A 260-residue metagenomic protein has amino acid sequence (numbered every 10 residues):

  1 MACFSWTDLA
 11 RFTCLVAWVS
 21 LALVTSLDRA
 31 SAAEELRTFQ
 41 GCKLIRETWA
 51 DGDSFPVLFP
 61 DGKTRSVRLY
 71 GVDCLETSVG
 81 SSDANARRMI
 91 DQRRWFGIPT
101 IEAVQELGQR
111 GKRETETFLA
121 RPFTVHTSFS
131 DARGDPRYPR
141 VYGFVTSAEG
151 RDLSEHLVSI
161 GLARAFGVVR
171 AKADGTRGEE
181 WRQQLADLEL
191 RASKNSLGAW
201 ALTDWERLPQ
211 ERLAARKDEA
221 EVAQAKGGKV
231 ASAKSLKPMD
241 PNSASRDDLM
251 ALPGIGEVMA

Functional and structural regions predicted by a protein language model:
A2-C14, T25-D247: Small beta-barrel nucleic-acid-binding modules, primarily SNase/OB-fold domains and secondarily Tudor-like barrels
V16-S20: Gram-negative bacterial Sec-dependent N-terminal signal peptides
D174, M259-A260: Surface-exposed aromatic
